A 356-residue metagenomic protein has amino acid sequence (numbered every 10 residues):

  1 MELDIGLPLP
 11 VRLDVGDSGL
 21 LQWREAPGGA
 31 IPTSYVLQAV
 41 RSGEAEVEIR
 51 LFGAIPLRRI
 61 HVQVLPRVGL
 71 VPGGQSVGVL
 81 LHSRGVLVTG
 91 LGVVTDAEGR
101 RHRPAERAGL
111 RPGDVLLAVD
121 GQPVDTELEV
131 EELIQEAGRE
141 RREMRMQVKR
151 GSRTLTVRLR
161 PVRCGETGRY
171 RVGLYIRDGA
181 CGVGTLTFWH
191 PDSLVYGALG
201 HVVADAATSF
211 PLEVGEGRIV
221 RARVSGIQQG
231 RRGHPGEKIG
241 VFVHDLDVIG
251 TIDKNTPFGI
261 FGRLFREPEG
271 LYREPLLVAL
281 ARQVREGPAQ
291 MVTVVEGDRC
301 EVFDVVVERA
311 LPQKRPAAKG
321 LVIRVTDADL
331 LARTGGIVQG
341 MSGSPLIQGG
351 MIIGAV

Functional and structural regions predicted by a protein language model:
M1-S76, H82: Extracytoplasmic soluble-region selector
G19-P27, A105-E129, L346-G349, I353-G354: Conserved PDZ fold ligand-binding element
I31-S42, A118-Q147, R153: PDZ domains, with a preference for the canonical peptide-binding region formed by the helix
L51-R67, R111, E131-Y170: PDZ-domain C-terminal substructure recognizer with occasional recognition of PDZ-binding tails
G78, H82-R107, R111: PDZ/PDZ-like groove recognition
R101-V115, G138, G336-G340: A short glycine-leucine-enriched loop at secondary-structure breakpoints that most characteristically corresponds
L116-L117, V130, M144, G165 (+4 more regions): Generic structural signal for buried aliphatic residues
R158-G335, Q339, Q348-G349: Serine endopeptidase catalytic core focused on the charge-relay Asp
